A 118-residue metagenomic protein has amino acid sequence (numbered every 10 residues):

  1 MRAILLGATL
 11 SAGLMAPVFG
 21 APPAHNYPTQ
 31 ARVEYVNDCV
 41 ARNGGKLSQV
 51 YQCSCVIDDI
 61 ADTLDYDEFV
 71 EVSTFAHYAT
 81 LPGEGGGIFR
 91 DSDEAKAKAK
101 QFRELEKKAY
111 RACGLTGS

Functional and structural regions predicted by a protein language model:
M1-I4: Positively charged n-region of N-terminal signal peptides that target proteins for export
G7-G13: Bacterial N-terminal signal peptides
V18-P22: Boundary at the C-terminal end of the N-terminal hydrophobic targeting segment
N26, L47, K96, K100: Charge-dense, low-complexity intrinsically disordered segments
Y27-L81: Short N-proximal segments of mature Sec-exported proteins
I60-S118: Compact alpha-helical subdomains of small soluble proteins
